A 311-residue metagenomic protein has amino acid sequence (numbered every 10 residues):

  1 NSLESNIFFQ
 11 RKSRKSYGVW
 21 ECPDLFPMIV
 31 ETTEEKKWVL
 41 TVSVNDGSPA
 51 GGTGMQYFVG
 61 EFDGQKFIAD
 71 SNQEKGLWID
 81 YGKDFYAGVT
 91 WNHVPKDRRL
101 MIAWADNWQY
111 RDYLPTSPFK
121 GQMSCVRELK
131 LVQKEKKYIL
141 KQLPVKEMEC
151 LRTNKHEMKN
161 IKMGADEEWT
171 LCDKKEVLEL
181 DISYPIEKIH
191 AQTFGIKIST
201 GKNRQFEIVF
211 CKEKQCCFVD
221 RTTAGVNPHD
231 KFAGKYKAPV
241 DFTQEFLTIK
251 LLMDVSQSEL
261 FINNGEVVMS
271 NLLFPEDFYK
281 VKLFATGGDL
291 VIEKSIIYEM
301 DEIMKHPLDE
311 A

Functional and structural regions predicted by a protein language model:
N1-K12: Hydrophobic, small-residue-rich alpha-helical packing segments that form membrane-like cores
R11-R14, C22-P27, E34-G47, R98-A105: Hydrophobic core segments of beta-strands in well-ordered, beta-rich domains
S13-S16, G47-G52, P118-K120: Short consensus segments that form the blades of beta-propeller domains, in both extracellular/periplasmic
S16-P23, G82-A87: Repeat-based blade/solenoid architectures
T32-E34, Q56-A311: Beta-rich accessory regions
